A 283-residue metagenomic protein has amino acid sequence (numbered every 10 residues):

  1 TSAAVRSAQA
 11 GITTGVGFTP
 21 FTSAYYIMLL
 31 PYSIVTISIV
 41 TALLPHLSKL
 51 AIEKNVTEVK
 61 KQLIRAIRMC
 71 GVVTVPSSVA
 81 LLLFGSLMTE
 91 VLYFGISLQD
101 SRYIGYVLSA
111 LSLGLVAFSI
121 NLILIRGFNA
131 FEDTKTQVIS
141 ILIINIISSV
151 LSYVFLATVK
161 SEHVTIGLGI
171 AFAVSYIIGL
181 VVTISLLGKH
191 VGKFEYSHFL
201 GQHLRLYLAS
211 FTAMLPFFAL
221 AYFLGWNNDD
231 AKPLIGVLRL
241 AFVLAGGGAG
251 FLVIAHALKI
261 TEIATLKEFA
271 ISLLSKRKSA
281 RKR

Functional and structural regions predicted by a protein language model:
T1-R283: Membrane-embedded alpha-helical bundles of multi-pass transporters/translocases, especially carrier/permease families
